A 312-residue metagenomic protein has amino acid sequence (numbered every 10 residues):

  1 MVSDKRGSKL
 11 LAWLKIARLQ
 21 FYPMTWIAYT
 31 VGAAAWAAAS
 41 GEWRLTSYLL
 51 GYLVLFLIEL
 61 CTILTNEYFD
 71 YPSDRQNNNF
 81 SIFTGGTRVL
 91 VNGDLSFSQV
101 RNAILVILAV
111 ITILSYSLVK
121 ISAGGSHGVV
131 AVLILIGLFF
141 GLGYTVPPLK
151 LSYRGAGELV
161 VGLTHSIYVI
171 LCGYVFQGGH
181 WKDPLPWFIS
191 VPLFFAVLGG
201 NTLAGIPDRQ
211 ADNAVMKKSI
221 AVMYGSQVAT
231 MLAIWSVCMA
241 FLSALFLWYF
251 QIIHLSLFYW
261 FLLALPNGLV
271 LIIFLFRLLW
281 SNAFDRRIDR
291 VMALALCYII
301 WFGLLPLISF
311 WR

Functional and structural regions predicted by a protein language model:
L14, T87-W181: Intramembrane alpha-helical segments
W26-G32, L159-Y174, V222-S226, R290-L305: Small-residue-rich segments of transmembrane alpha-helices in multi-pass membrane proteins, especially helix faces
I27-Y71, V130-L142, K182-L203: Membrane-embedded alpha-helical segments that form the functional core of polytopic membrane enzymes, especially those
A33-L53, I113-A131, V169-V191, L245-F258 (+1 more regions): Helix-coil boundary and interhelical linker segments in multi-pass alpha-helical membrane proteins
A38-E42, L159-R209, Q227-M231: Functional transmembrane core segments of multi-pass inner-membrane proteins
L57-T84, G199-A221: Acidic (Asp/Glu-rich) catalytic motifs at the cytosolic membrane interface
Q76-G125, K218-H254, L296-C297: Multi-pass membrane catalytic core of lipid/isoprenoid biosynthesis enzymes
Y249-R312: Extended hydrophobic alpha-helices typical of membrane-associated regions
